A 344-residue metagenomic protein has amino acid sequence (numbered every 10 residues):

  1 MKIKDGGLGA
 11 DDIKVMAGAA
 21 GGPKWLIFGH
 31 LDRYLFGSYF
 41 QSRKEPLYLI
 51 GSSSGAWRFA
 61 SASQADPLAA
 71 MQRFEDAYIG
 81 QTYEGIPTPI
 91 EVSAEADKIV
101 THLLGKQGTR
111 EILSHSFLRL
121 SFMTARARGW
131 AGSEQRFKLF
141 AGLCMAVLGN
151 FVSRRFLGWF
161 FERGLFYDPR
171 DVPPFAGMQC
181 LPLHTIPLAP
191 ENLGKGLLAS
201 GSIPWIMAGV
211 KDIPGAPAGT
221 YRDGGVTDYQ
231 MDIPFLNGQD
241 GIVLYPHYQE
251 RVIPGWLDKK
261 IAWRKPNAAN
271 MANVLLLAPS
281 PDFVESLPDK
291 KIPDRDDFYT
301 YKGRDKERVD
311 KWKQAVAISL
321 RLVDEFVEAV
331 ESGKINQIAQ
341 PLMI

Functional and structural regions predicted by a protein language model:
M1-Y48, S61-I344: Patatin-like phospholipase
S53: Catalytic nucleophile serine of serine hydrolases, specifically the conserved "nucleophile elbow" pentapeptide
